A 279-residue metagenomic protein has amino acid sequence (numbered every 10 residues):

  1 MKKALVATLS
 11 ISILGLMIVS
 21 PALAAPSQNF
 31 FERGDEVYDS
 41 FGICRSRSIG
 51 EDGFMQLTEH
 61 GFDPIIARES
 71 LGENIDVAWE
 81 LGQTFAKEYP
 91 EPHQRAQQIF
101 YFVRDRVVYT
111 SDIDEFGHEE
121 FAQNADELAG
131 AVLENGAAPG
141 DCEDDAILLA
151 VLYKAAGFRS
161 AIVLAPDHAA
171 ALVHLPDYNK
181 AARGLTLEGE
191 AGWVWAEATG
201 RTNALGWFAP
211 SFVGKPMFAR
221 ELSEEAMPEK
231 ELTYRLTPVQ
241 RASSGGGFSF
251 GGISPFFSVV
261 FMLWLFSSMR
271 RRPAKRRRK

Functional and structural regions predicted by a protein language model:
M1-S27, A171, P228-K230, V239-K279: Secretory targeting signatures
K2, I18-E80, L265, M269-R276: Linear, non-domain "peripheral" regions
M55-A137, A191: Secondary-structure boundary elements
G130-A131, T202, R276-R277: C-terminal membrane-proximal segments flanking the terminal transmembrane helix
A137-E143: A short, highly charged nucleic-acid-interacting micro-segment common to nuclease and nuclease-linked defense proteins
E143-A226: Hydrophobic/aromatic-rich core segments of domains that either
G206-G247, G251-G252: Alpha-helical and coiled-coil interaction segments, frequently adjacent to or embedded within charge-biased
